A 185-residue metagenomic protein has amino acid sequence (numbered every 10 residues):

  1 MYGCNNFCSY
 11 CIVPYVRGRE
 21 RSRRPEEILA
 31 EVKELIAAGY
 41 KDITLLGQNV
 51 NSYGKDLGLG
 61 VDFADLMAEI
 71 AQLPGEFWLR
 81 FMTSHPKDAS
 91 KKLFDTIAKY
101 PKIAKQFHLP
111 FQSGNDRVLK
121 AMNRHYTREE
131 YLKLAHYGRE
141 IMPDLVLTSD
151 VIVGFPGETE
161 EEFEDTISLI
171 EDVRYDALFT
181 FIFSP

Functional and structural regions predicted by a protein language model:
M1-E26: Canonical Radical SAM [4Fe-4S] cluster-binding loop centered on the CxxxCxxC motif and its immediate flanking residues
M1-S9, K33-A37, K41-T44: N-terminal pre-triad scaffold of radical SAM enzymes
I12-Y15, G39, D150, R174 (+1 more regions): Conserved functional loop/turn residues at catalytic and ligand-binding sites
V16, Q48-V50, F183: Short, ordered loop/turn segments at secondary-structure junctions
A37-E160: Conserved SAM/AdoMet-binding glycine-rich loop
I141, E160-P185: C-terminal, non-catalytic macromolecule-binding modules
